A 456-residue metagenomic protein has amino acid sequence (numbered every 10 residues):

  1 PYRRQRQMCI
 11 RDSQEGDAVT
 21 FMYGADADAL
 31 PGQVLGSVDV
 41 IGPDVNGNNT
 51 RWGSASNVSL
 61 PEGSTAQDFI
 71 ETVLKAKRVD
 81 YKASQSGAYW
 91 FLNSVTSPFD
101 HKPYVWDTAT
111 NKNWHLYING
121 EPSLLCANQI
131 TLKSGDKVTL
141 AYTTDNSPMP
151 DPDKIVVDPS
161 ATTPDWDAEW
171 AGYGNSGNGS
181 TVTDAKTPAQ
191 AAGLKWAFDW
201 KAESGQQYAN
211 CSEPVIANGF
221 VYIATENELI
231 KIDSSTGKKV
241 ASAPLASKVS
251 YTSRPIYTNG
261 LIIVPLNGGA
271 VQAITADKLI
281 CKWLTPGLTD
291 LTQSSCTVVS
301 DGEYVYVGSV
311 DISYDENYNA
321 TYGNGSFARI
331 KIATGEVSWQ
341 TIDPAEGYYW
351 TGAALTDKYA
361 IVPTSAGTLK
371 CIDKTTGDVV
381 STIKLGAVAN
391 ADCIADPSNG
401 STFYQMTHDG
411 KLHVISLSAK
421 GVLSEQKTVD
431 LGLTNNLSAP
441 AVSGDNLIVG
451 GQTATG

Functional and structural regions predicted by a protein language model:
P1-R6, I10-D12: Single conserved hydrophobic/aromatic residue that forms the stacking wall/gate of nucleotide- or nucleobase-binding
A27-G32, D145-P159: Short, Lys/Arg- and Gly-enriched loop/turn segments at beta-strand edges
L30-S56: Eukaryote-biased recognition of intrinsically disordered, low-complexity regulatory segments
Q67-I130: Hydrophobic, secondary-structure "cap" segments at the distal end of domains
A161-N210, K238-S247, I280-T289, S326 (+3 more regions): Aromatic (tryptophan-biased) beta-strands that constitute blades/sheets of beta-rich domains
P164-G177, Q206-E228, K248-Q272, D290-F327 (+3 more regions): Repeat-blade elements of multi-bladed beta-propeller folds
D233, T275, K331, D373 (+1 more regions): Structural recognition of the beta-propeller blade-terminating site
